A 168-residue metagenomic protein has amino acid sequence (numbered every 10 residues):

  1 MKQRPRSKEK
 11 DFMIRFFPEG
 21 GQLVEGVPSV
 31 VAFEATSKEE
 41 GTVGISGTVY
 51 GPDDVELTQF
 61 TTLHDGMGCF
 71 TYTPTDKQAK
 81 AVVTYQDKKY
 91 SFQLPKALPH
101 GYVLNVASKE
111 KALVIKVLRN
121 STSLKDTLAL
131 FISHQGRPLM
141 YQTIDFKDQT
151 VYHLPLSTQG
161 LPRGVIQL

Functional and structural regions predicted by a protein language model:
M1-Q167: N-terminal, cleavable Sec-dependent signal peptides of secreted/periplasmic/extracellular proteins
